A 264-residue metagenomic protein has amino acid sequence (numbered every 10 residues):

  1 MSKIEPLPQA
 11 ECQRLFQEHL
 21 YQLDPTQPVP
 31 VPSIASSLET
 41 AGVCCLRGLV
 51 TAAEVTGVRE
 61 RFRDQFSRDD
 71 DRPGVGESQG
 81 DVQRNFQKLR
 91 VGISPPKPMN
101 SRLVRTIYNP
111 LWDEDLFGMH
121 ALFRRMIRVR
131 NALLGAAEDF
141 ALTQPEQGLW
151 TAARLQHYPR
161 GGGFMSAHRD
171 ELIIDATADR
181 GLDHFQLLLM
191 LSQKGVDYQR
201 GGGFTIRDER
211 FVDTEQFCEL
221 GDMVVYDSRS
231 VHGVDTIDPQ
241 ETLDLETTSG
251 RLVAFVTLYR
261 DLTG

Functional and structural regions predicted by a protein language model:
M1-T40, D70: Fe(II)/2-oxoglutarate
C44-V50: Short amphipathic
V50, L89-A153, Y158-P159: Signature of the catalytic double-stranded beta-helix
R63-V75: Cytochrome P450 catalytic domain signature, combining two hallmark sequence patches
L155-R160, D175-D197, A254-L258: Short, conserved beta-strand element in jelly-roll/cupin
M165-L172: Histidine-centered catalytic micro-motifs
L172-T177, T242-L243: Short, P/G- and charge-enriched loop/turn segments at secondary-structure junctions
D183, K194-G264: Catalytic core of Fe(II)/2-oxoglutarate
